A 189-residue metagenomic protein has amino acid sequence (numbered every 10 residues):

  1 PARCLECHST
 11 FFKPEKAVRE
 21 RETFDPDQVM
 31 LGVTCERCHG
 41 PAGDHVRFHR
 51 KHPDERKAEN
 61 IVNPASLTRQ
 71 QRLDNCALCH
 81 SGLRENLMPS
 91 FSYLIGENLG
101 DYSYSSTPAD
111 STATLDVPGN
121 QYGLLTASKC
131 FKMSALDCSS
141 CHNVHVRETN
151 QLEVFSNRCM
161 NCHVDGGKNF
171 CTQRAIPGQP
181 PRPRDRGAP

Functional and structural regions predicted by a protein language model:
P1, F11-P189: Primarily the internal scaffold of c-type cytochrome electron-transfer domains, especially repeated/multiheme c-type
